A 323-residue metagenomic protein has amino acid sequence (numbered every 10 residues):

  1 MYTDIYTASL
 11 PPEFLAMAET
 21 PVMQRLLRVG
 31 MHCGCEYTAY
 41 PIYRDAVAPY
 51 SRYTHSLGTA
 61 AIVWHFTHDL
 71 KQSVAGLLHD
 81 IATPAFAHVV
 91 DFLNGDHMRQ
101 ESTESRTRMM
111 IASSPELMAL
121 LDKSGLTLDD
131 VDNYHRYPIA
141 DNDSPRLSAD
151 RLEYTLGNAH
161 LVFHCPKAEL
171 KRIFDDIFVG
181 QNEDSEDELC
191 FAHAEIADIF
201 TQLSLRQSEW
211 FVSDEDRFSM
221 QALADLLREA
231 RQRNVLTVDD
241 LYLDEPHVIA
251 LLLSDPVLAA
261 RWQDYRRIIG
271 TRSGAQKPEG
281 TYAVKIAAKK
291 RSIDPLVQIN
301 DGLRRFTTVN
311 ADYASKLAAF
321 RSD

Functional and structural regions predicted by a protein language model:
M1-K71, A85, V89-D323: Histidine-centered, transition-metal-coordinating active-site segments
Q72-D80: Short alpha-helical catalytic segment bearing the HExxH-like zincin motif of zinc-dependent metalloproteases
